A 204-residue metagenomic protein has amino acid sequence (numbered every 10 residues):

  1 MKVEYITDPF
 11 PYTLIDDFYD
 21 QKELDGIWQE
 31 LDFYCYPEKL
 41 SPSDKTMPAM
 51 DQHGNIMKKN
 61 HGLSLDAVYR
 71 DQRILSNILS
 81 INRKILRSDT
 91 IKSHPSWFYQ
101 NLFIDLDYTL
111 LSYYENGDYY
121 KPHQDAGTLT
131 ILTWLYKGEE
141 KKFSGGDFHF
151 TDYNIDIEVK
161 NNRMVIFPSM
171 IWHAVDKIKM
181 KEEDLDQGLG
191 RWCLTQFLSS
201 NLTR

Functional and structural regions predicted by a protein language model:
M1-S96: Non-heme Fe(II)/2-oxoglutarate
F10-Y12, T128, R191-C193: Short hydrophobic/aromatic beta-strand or adjacent loop that forms the aromatic wall/cage of a ligand/substrate-binding
Q100-Y113: A short glycine-rich, His/Asp/Glu-containing loop-to-beta-strand
D107, G117-D118, N162: Tight coil/turn sites that cap or link beta-strands
Y113-E115, Q124-K141, Q196-L198: Short, conserved beta-strand element in jelly-roll/cupin
Y120-D125, I157-E158: Short histidine-centered beta-strand/loop micro-motifs that create catalytic or ligand/metal-coordination sites
K137-R204: Catalytic core of Fe(II)/2-oxoglutarate
